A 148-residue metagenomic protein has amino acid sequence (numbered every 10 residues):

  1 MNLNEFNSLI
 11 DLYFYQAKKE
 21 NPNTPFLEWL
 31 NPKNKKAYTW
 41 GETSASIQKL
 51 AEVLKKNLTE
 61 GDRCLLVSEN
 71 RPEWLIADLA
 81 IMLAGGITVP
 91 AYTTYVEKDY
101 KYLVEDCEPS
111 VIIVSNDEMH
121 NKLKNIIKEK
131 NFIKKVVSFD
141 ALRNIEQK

Functional and structural regions predicted by a protein language model:
M1-S8, R143-K148: Flexible, low-complexity linker/hinge segments
N4-E5, E42-T43, V89-A91: Short, flexible loop segments at the rims of nucleotide/cofactor-binding pockets, characterized by
N4-F26, A45: A short N-terminal helical cap/helix-turn-helix that marks the beginning of AMP-binding/adenylate-forming
K18-K19, K56, E105, K128: Solvent-exposed polar/charged
F26-L75, L79, V96-K101: Conserved AMP-binding/adenylate-forming core of the ANL superfamily
L83, I87-K148: Structural core segment of the AMP-binding/adenylate-forming
